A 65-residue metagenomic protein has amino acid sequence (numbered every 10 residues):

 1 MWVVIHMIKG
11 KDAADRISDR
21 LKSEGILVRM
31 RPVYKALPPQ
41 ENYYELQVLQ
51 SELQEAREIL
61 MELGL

Functional and structural regions predicted by a protein language model:
M1-L65: Acidic/polar low-complexity segments and flexible, solvent-exposed patches
